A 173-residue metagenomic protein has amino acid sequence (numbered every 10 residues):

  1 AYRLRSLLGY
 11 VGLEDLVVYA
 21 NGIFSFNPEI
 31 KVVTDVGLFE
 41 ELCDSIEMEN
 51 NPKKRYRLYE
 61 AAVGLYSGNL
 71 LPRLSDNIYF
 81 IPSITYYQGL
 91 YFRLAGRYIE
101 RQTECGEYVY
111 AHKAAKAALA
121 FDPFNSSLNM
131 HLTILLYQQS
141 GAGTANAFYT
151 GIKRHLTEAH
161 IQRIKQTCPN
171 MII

Functional and structural regions predicted by a protein language model:
A1-V11, N21: DNA-recognition element of transcription regulators
D15-Y19: Short beta-strand
N21-I173: Intrinsically disordered, charged and Pro/Gly-enriched terminal/linker segments that flank large helical-solenoid
